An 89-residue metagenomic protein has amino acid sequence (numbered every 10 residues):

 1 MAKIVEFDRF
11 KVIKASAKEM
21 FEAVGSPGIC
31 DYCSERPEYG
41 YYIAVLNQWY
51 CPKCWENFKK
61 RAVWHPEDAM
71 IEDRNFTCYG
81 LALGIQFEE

Functional and structural regions predicted by a protein language model:
A2-I4, G84-E89: Short acidic DE-rich linear segments
A15-P27, Y41-V45: Short, flexible, mixed-charge glycine/proline-rich loop motifs that serve as phosphate/nucleic-acid-contacting
C30-C33, I43, C51-C54: Short cysteine-rich clusters marking metal-coordination/redox-active sites
P37-E38, Y50, F58: Cys/His-rich microdomains that often coordinate metals
G40-A44, R61-W64: Short Cys/His-rich "knuckle" micro-motifs
W55-D73: Short metal-binding segments enriched for Cys and/or His
N75-Y79, G84-Q86: Long, charged interaction segments in nuclear RNA/chromatin-associated proteins
